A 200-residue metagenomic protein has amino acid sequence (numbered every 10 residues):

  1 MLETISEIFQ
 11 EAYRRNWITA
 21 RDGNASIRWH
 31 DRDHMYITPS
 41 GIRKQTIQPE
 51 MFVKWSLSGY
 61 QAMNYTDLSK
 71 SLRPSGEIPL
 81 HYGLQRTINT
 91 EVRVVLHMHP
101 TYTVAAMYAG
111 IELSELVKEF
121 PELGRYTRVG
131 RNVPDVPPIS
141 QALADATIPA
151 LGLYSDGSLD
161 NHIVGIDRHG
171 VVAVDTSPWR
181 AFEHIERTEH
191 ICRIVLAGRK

Functional and structural regions predicted by a protein language model:
M1-K200: Glycine-rich flexible loops
